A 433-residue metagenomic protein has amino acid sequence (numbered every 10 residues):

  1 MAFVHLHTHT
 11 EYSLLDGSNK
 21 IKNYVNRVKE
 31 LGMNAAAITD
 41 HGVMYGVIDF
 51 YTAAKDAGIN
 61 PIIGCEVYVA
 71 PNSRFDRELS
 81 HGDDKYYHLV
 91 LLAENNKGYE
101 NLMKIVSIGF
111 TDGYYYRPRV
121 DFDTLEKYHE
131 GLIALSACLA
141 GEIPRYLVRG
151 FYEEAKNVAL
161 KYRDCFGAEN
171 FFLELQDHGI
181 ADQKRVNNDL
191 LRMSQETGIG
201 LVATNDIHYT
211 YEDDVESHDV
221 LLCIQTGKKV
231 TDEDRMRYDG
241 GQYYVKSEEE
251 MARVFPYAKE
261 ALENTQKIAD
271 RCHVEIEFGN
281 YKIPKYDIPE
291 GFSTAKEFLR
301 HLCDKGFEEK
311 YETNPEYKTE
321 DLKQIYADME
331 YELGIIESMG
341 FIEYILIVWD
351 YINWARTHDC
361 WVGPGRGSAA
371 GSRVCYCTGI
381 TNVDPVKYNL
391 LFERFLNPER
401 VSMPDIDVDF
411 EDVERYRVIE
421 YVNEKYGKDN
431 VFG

Functional and structural regions predicted by a protein language model:
M1-G433: Phosphodiester-processing cores and adjacent nucleic acid-binding clamps
